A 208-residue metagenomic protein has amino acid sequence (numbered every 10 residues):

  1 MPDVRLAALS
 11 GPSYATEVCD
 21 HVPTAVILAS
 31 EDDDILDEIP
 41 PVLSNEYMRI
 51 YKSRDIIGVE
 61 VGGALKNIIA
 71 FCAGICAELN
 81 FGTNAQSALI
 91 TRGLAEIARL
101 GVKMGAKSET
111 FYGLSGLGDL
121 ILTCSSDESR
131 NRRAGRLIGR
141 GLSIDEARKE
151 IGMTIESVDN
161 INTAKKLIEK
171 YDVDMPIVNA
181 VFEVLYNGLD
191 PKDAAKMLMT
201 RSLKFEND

Functional and structural regions predicted by a protein language model:
M1-R5, P23-T110: Internal alpha-helical scaffold of NAD(P)-dependent oxidoreductase catalytic cores
V4-R5, L9-G11, I138: Alpha-helical transmembrane segments in inner-membrane proteins
A8, S87, T91, S115 (+1 more regions): Alpha-helical transmembrane segments of multi-pass membrane proteins, especially transporters and channels
S10-V22: Glycine-/Pro-rich loop/turn segments that contact NAD(P) or position catalytic residues in Rossmann-like domains
Y14-T16, E60, L185: Generic structural signal for helix capping and beta-alpha/helix-loop junctions
K66, A73-A77, V102-Y112, G118-D208: NAD(P)-dependent Rossmann-like dehydrogenase/reductase catalytic/cofactor-binding core
